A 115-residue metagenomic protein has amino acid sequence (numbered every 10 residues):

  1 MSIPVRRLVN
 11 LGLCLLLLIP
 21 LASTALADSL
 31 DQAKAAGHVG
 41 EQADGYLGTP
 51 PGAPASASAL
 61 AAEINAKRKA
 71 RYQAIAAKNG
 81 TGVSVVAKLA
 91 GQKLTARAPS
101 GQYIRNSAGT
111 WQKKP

Functional and structural regions predicted by a protein language model:
S2-G12: Bacterial N-terminal signal peptides that target proteins for export
S2-P4, A27-P115: Anionic, Ser/Thr-rich low-complexity intrinsically disordered regions
L8, L17-P20, A76: Short, flexible active-site loop motifs that bind/organize anionic cofactors or intermediates
G12-L13, A74: A periodicity- and composition-biased signal for non-globular, repetitive helical segments
C14, P20-A25: N-terminal signal peptide c-region/cleavage motif recognized by signal peptidases
